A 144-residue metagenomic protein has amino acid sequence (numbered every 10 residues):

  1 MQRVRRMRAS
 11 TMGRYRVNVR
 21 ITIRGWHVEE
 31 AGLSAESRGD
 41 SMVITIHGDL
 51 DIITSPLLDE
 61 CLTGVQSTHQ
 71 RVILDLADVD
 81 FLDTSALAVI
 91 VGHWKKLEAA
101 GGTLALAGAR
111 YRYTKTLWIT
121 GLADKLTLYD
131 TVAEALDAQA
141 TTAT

Functional and structural regions predicted by a protein language model:
M1-S37, A140-T144: Non-catalytic signal-transmission and effector/linker regions of two-component phosphorelay proteins
I23-E60: STAS-typified acidic loop motif
R38-G39, A77, A133: Conserved catalytic submotifs in the C-terminal HATPase_c
I52-L126: Amphipathic alpha-helical interaction surfaces in cytosolic regulatory modules
P56, A133-E134: Acidic phosphotransfer microenvironment of two-component signaling modules
T127-T131: Short acidic-hydrophobic, aromatic-tinged amphipathic segments that line or gate anion-handling sites
